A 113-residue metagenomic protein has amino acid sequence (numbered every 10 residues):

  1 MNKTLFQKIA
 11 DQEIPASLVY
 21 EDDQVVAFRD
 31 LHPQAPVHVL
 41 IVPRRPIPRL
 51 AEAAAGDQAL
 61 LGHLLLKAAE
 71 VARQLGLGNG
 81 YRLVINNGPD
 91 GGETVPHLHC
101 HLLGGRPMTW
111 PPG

Functional and structural regions predicted by a protein language model:
M1-G113: HIT superfamily nucleotide-processing domains
